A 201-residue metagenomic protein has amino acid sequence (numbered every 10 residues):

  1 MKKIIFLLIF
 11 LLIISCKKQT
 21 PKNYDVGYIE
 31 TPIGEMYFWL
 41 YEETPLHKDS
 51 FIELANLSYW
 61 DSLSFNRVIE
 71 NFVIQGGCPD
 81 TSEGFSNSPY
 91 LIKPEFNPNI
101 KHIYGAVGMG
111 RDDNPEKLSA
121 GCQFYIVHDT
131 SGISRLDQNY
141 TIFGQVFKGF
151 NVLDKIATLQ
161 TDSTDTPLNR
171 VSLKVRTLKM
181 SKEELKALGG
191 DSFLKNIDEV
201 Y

Functional and structural regions predicted by a protein language model:
I4-I13: Sec-dependent N-terminal signal peptides
C16-Y201: Cyclophilin-like peptidyl-prolyl cis-trans isomerases
